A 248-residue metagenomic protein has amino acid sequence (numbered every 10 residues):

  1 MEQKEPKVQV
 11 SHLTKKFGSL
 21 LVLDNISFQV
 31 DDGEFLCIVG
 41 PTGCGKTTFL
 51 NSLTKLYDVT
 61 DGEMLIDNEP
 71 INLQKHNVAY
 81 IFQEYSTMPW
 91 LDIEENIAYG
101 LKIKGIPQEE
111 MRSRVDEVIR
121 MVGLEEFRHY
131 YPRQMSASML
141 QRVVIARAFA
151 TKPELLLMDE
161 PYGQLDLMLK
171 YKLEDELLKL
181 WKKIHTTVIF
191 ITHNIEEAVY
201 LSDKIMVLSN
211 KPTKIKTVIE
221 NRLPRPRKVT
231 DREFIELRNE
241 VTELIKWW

Functional and structural regions predicted by a protein language model:
V39-P41: The feature captures the beta-strand-to-loop junction immediately N-terminal to the Walker
T54: Helix-to-loop junction immediately C-terminal to a conserved catalytic motif
L91-A98: Short coil-to-helix segment of the ABC ATPase nucleotide-binding domain corresponding to the Q-loop/switch region
K102, E109-E126, K179: Conserved ABC ATPase "signature" region
Y131-M135, M139: Conserved ABC ATPase signature
A150-E154: A short, proline-enriched helix->beta-strand linker immediately N-terminal to the Walker B motif in ABC-type P-loop
